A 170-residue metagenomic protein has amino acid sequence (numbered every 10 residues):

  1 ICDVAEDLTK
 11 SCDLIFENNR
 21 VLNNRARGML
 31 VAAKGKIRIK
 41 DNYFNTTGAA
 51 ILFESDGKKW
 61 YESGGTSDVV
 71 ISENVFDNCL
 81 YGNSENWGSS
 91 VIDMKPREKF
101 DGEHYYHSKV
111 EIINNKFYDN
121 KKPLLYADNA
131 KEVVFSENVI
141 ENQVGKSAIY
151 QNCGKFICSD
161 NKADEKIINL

Functional and structural regions predicted by a protein language model:
I1-L170: Extracellular parallel beta-helix/beta-solenoid repeat domains
